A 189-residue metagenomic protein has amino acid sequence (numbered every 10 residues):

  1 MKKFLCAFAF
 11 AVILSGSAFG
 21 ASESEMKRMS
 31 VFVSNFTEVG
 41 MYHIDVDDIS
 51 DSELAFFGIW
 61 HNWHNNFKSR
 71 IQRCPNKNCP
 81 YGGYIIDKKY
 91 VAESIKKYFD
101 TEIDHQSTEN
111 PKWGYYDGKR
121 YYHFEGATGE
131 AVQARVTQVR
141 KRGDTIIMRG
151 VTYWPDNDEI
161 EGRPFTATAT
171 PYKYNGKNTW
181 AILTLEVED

Functional and structural regions predicted by a protein language model:
M1-F4: Positively charged n-region of N-terminal signal peptides that target proteins for export
C6-L14, A18: Hydrophobic helical h-region of N-terminal Sec-dependent signal peptides in bacterial secretory/periplasmic proteins
F10, F57-W60, N110, V151 (+1 more regions): Intrinsically disordered regions, especially transient/low-confidence alpha-helical propensity segments and coil-helix
S15, F19, V39, F57 (+8 more regions): Feature targets compositionally biased, intrinsically disordered low-complexity regions with long contiguous runs
S15, Y90, P164-T166: Generic structural microfeature
G16-A18, E23-V39, H43, V136 (+3 more regions): Extended, non-catalytic scaffold segments that flank or surround catalytic motifs
A21-Y122: Core segments of small alpha/beta cavity-forming domains
F124-D189: Exposed beta-sheet edge and beta->alpha loop/turn motif
